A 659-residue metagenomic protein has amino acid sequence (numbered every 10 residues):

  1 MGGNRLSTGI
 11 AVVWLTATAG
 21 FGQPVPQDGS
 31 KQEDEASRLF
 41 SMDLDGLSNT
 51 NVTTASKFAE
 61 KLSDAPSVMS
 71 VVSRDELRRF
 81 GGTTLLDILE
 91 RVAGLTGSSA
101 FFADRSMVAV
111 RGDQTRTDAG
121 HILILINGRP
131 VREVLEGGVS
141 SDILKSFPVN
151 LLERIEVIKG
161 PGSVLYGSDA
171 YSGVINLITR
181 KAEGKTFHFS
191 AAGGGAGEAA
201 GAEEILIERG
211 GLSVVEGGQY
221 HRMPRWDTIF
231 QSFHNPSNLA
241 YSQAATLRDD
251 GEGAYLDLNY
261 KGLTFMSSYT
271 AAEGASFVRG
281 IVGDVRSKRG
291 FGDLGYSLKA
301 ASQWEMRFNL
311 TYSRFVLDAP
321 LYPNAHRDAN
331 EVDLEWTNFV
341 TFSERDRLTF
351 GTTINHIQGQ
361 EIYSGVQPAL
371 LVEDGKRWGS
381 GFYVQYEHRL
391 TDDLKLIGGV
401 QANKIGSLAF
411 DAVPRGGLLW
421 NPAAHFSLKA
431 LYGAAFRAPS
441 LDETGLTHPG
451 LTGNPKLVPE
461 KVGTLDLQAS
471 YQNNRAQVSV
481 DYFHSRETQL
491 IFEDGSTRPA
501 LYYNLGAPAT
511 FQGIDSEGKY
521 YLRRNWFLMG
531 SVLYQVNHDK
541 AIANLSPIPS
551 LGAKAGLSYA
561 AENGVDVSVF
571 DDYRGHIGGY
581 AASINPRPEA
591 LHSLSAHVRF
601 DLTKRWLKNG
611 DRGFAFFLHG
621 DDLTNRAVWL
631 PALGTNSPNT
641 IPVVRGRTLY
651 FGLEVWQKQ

Functional and structural regions predicted by a protein language model:
T53-L62, P66-S70, L86, E90-P130: Extracytoplasmic beta-strand/coil segments of soluble accessory domains associated with Gram-negative outer-membrane
L85-I88, M107-G112, I122-N127, D142-K145 (+4 more regions): N-terminal periplasmic accessory domains that precede and gate Gram-negative outer-membrane beta-barrel machines
P130-K159: Short acidic/polar hinge/loop motifs at secondary-structure boundaries that mediate gating or recognition
V164, N176, K185, A192 (+2 more regions): Periplasmic-side early beta-strands and strand-to-turn transitions of outer-membrane beta-barrels
D257-A272, K288-F410, L419-N421, A476-V480 (+1 more regions): Face-selective signature of the C-terminal outer-membrane beta-barrel domain
V282-K299, R327, G375-R377, N421 (+5 more regions): Outer-membrane beta-barrel signature, preferentially recognizing the C-terminal barrel domain of Gram-negative
R389-K395, V478, Y482-R486, N504-Y580: Gram-negative outer-membrane beta-barrel transporters
L528, F600-Q659: C-terminal beta-signal and adjacent terminal beta-strands/loops of Gram-negative outer-membrane beta-barrel proteins
